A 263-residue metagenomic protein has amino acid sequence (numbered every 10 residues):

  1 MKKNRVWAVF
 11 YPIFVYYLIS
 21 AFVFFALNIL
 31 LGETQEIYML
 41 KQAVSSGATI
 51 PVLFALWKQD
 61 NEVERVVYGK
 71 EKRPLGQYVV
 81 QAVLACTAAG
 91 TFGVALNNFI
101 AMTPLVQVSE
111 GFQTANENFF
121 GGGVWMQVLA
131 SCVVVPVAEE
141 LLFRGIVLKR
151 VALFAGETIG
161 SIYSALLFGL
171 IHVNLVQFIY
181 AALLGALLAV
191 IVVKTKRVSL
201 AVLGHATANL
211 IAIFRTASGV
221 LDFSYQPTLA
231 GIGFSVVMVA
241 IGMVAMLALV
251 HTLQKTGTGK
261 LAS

Functional and structural regions predicted by a protein language model:
M1-L18, E62-A95, L153, L229-V236 (+1 more regions): Interfacial transmembrane-helix boundary/kink motif in multi-pass membrane proteins
P12-E62: Alpha-helical transmembrane segments in multi-pass membrane proteins
Y17, A21-A26, A165, Q177-A230: Functionally important transmembrane alpha-helices
Y17-F25, A48-A55, C86-A95, G233-Q254: Hydrophobic core of alpha-helical transmembrane segments in multi-pass integral membrane proteins
G32-Y38, V66-V135, L153, D222 (+1 more regions): Juxtamembrane helix-loop-helix connectors linking adjacent transmembrane helices in multi-pass membrane enzymes
A138-Y163, V190-R197: Membrane-interface helix/loop boundary segments of multi-pass membrane proteins
E157-H172, A206: Small-polar-interrupted transmembrane alpha-helices in polytopic inner-membrane proteins
A206-S263: C-terminal membrane module of polytopic membrane proteins
